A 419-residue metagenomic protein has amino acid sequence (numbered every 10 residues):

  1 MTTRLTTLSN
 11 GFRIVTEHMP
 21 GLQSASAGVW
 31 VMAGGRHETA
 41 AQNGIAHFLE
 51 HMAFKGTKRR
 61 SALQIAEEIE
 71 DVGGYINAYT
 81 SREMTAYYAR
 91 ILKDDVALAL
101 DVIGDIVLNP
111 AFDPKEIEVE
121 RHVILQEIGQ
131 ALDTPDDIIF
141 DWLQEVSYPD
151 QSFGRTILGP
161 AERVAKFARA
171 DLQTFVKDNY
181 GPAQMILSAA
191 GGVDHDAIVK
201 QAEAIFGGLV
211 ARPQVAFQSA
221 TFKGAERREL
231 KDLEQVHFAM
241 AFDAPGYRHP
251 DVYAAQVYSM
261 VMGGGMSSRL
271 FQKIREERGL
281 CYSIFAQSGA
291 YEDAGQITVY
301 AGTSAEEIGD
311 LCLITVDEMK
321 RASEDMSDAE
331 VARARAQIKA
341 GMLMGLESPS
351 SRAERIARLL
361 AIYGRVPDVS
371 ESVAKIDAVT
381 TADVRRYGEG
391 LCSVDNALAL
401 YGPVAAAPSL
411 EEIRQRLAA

Functional and structural regions predicted by a protein language model:
T2, T7, V15-H18, A62-F217 (+6 more regions): Charge-rich, well-structured scaffold segments of protease-associated domains
G11, H18-I69, L143, Y180 (+2 more regions): Active/ligand-binding-proximal structured segments within catalytic/core domains that scaffold catalytic residues
H47, H51, H195, H237: Histidine-centered active-site/metal-ligand motif
S219-K223, K273: Catalytic cores of enzymes that engage adenine nucleotides and/or redox cofactors via long glycine-rich, Lys/Arg/His
M240: A domain-level signal for the structural core that forms small-molecule/cofactor-binding pockets and catalytic centers
